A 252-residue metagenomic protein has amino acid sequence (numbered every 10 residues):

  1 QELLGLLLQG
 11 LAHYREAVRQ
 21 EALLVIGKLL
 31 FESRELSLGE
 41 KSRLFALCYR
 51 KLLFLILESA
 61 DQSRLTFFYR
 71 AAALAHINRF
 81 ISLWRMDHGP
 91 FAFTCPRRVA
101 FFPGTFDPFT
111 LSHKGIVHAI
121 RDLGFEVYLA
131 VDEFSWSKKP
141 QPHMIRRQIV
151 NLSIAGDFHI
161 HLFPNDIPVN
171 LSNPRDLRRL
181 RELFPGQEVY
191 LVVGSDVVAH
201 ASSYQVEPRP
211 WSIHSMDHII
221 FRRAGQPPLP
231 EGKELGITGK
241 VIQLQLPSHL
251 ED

Functional and structural regions predicted by a protein language model:
E2-D252: Nucleotidyltransferase catalytic core that binds NTPs
